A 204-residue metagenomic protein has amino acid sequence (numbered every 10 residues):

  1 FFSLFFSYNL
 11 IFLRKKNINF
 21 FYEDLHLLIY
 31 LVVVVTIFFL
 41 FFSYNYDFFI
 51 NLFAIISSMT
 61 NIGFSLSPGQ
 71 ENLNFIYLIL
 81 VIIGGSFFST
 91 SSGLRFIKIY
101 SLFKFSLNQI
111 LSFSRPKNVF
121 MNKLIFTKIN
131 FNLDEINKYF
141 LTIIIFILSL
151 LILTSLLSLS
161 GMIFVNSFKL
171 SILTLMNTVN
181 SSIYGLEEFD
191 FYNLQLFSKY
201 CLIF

Functional and structural regions predicted by a protein language model:
F1-F204: Membrane-proximal intracellular helices of multi-pass ion channels
